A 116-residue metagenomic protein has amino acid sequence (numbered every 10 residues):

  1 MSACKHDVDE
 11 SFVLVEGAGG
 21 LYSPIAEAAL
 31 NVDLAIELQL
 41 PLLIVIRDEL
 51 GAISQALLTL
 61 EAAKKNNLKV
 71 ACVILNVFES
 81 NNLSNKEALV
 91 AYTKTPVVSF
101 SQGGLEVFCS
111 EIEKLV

Functional and structural regions predicted by a protein language model:
M1-I25, V32: Phosphate-binding/switch loop-helix module in NTP-utilizing enzymes
L14-E16, L43-V45, I74: Structural motif
A18-G19, E49, F78: Anionic group-transfer/hydrolysis microenvironments
S23-I25, A52-Q55: Short glycine/serine/threonine-rich phosphate/pyrophosphate-binding segments that cradle anionic phosphate groups
A26-D33, L57-L60, L83-E87: Charged helix-capping and loop-helix junction motifs
A26-E49: Inter-motif core of Ras-like GTPase G domains
L50-I53, E106: Short gly/pro/ser/thr-enriched loop/turn and capping motifs at secondary-structure boundaries
E61-V116: C-terminal lobe/tail of nucleotide-utilizing enzymes
